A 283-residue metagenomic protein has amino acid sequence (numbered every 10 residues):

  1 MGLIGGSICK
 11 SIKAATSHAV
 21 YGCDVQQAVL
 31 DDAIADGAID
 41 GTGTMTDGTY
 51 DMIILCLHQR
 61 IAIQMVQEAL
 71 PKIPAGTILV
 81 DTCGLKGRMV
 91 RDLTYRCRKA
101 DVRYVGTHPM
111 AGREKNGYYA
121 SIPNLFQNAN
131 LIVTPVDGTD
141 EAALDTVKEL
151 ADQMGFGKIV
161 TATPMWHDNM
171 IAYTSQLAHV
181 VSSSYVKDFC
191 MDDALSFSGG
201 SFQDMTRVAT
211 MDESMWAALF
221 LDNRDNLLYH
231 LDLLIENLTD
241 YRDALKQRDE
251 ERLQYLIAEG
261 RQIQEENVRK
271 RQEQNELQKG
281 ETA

Functional and structural regions predicted by a protein language model:
M1-G48, M52: NAD(P)+-binding Rossmann beta1-loop-alpha1 motif at the extreme N-terminus of oxidoreductases
Y21-C23, G43, V80, V105 (+2 more regions): Hydrophobic/aromatic beta-strand patches that form the interior of the parallel beta-sheet core in alpha/beta enzyme
M45-I73, T77-V80: Rossmann-like NAD(P)-binding element
Q59-R60, L85, M110, D225: Short glycine-rich anion-binding loops that position phosphate/pyrophosphate groups of nucleotides and phosphorylated
Q67-Y119: Rossmann-like NAD(P)(H) cofactor-binding subdomain of soluble oxidoreductases
P123-T210: Internal alpha-helical scaffold of NAD(P)-dependent oxidoreductase catalytic cores
D193-Q264: Interdomain hinge/lid region at the active-site interface of Rossmann-like NAD(P)-dependent oxidoreductases
E265-A283: Long, positively charged, glycine-interspersed low-complexity recognition regions
